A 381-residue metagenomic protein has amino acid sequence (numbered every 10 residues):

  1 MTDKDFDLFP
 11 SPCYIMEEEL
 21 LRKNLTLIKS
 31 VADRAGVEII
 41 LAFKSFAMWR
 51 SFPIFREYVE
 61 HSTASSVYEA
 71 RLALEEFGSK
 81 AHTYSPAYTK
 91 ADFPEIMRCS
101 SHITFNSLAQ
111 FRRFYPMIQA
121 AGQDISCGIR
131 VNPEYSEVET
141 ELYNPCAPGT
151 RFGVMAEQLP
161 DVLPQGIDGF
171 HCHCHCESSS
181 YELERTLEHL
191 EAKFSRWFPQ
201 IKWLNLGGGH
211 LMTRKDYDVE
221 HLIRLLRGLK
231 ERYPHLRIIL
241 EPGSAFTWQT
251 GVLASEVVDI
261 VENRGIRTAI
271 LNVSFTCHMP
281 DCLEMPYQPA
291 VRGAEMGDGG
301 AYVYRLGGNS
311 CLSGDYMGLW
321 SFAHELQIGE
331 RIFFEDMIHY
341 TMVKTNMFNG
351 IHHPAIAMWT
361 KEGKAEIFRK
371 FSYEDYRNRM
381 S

Functional and structural regions predicted by a protein language model:
T2-G78, A87, S274, F322-E335 (+1 more regions): N-terminal capping/small domains of soluble enzymes
K4-F9, D168-H173, G207-G208: A short small-residue
V37-W203, Y217, L225-G228, R232: Active-site-proximal beta-alpha core segment in soluble small-molecule metabolic enzymes
Y135-E137, C176, M212, F246 (+1 more regions): Feature marks short, surface-exposed loop/turn motifs that line or immediately flank catalytic pockets and channel
C174-H175, L204-T213, P242-S244: Glycine-rich beta-strand-to-loop/alpha-helix junction loops that act as flexible
S179-R185, T213-L222, Q249-S255, D259 (+1 more regions): Short glycine/threonine-rich loop-to-helix capping motif typified by GTGT followed within a few residues by an Asp-Pro
L240-S381: Charged (often Lys/Glu-rich) extended helix/loop segments that serve as interaction or gating elements
